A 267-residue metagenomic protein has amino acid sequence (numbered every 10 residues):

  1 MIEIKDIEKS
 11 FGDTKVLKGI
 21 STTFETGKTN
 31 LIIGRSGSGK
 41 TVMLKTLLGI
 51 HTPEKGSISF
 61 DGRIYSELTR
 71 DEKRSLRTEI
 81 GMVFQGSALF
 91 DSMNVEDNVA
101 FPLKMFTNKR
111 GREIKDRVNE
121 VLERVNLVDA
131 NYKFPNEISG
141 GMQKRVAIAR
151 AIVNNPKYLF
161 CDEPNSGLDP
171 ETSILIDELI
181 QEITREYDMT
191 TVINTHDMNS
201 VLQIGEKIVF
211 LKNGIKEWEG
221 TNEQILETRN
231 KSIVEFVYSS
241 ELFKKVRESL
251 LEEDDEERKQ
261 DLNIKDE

Functional and structural regions predicted by a protein language model:
L48: Helix-to-loop junction immediately C-terminal to a conserved catalytic motif
G56-I64: Conserved ABC transporter NBD signature motif
R112-D129: Conserved ABC ATPase "signature" region
F134-I138, M142: Conserved ABC ATPase signature
V153-K157: A short, proline-enriched helix->beta-strand linker immediately N-terminal to the Walker B motif in ABC-type P-loop
L159-D162: Catalytic Walker B motif of ABC-type/P-loop ATPase nucleotide-binding domains
P170-T172: Helix N-cap at the start of a conserved alpha-helix in ABC-type nucleotide-binding domains
